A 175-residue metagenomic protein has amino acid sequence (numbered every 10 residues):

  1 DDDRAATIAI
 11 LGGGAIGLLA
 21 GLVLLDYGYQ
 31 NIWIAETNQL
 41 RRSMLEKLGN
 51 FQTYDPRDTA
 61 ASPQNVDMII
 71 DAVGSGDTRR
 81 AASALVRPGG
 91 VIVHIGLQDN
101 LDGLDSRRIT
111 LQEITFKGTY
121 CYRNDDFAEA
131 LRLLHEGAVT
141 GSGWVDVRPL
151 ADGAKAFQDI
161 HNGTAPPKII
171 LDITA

Functional and structural regions predicted by a protein language model:
D1-R57: Mid-domain Rossmann-like dinucleotide-binding core that forms the NAD(H)/NADP(H) cofactor-binding site
D3, G74, R87, A165: Short conserved AdoMet
G13, R80, N124, A128-A175: C-terminal hydrophobic helical "lid"/dimerization subdomain of Rossmann-like NAD(P)H-dependent oxidoreductases
V23, M44, A81-A84, R108 (+1 more regions): Well-formed, non-transmembrane alpha-helical positions, independent of function
Y29, G76-A138, D172-A175: Glycine-rich phosphate-binding loop and adjacent beta-alpha segment of Rossmann(oid) nucleotide-cofactor-binding
A35-T37, A72, Y120: N-terminal Rossmann-fold cofactor-binding loop
A61-I69: A short acidic, Gly/Pro-enriched loop at the edge of an enzyme's catalytic core that lines a small-molecule cofactor
I69-I70, V93: N-terminal Rossmann-like NAD(P) cofactor-binding module of classical short-chain dehydrogenase/reductase
